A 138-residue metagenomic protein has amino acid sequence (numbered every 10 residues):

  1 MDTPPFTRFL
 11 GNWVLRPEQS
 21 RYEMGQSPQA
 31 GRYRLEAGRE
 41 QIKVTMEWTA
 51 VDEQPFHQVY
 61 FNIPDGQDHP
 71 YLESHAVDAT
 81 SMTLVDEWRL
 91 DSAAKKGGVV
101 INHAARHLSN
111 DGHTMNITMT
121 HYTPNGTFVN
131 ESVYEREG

Functional and structural regions predicted by a protein language model:
M1-G138: Hydrophobic small-molecule pocket/channel-lining residues, especially in calycin-type beta-barrels
